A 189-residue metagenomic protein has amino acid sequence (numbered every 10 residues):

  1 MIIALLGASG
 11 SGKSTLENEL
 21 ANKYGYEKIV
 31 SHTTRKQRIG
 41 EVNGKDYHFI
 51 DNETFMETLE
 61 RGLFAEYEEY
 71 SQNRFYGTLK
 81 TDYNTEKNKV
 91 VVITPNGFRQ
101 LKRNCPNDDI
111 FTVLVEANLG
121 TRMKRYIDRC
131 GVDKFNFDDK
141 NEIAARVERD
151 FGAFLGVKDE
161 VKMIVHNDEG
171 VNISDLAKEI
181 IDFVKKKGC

Functional and structural regions predicted by a protein language model:
L5: Hydrophobic anchor at the beta1->P-loop junction of P-loop NTPases
A8: P-loop (Walker A) phosphate-binding loop of NTP-binding proteins
S11: ATP-binding Walker
S14: Walker A/P-loop
N22-V30: Post-Walker A helix-loop "phosphate-sensing" segment adjacent to the P-loop in P-loop NTPases
T33-K89, I93-G97: ATP-dependent small-molecule kinase phosphotransfer cores that center on conserved nucleotide phosphate-binding segments
V90-T94, C105-D128: Conserved phosphate-donor/acceptor-positioning beta-strand/loop module used by diverse small-molecule
V132-K187: Small-molecule kinase domains that catalyze NTP-dependent phosphoryl transfer to phosphate-bearing small molecules
